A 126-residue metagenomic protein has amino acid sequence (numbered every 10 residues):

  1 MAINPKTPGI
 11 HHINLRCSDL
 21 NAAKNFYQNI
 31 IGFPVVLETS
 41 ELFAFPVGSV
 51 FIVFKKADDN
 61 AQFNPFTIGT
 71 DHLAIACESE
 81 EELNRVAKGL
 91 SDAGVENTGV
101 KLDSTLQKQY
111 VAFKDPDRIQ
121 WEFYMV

Functional and structural regions predicted by a protein language model:
M1-N21, L73: N-terminal beta-strand motif that seeds the catalytic metal site of vicinal oxygen chelate
M1-N4, A87-V126: Vicinal oxygen chelate
K6-G9, F66-T70, S104-T105: Short glycine-enriched loop/turn motifs at secondary-structure junctions
H12-N14, A44, H72-A74, Y110-A112: Short aromatic/hydrophobic contact patches that present stacked aromatics for nucleic-acid/ligand binding
N14-K56: Core segments of cupin and vicinal oxygen chelate
N21-K24, E80-R85: Short, conserved charged micro-motifs
A57-N60, V126: Acetyl-CoA-dependent GNAT
